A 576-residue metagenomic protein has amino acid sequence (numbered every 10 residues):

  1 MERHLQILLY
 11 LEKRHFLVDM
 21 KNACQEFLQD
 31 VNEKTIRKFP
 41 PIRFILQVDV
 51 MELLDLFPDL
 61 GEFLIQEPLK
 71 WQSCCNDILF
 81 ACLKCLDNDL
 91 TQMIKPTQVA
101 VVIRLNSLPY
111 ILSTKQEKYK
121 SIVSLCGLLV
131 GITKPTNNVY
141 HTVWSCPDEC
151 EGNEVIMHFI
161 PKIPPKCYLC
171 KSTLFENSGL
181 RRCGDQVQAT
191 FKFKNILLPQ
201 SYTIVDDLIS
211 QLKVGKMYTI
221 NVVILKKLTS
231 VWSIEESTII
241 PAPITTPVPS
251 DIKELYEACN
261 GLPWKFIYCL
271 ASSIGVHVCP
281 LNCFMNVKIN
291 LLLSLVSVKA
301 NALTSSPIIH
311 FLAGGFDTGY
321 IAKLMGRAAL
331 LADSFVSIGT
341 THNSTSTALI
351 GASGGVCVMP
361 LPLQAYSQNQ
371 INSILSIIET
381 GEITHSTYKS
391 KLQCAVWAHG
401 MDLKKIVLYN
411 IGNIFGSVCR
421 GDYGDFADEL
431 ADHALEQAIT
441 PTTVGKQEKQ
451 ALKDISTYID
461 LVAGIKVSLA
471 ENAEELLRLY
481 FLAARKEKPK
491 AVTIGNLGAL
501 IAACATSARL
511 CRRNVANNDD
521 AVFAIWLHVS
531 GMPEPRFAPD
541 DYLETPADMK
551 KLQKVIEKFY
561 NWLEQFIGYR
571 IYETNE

Functional and structural regions predicted by a protein language model:
M1-P41, H310, A322, N343 (+6 more regions): Long, intrinsically disordered, Lys/Arg- and Ser/Thr/Pro-rich regulatory tracts of eukaryotic nuclear proteins
M1-Y202, D206-K216, K226-V231, V278: Long, low-complexity, serine/threonine- and charged-residue-rich intrinsically disordered N-terminal tails that act as
I103-R104, K120-L128, T133-P135, W144-E149 (+5 more regions): Conserved ASCE/P-loop NTPase catalytic core
Q116-K118, W264, P280-M285, E448 (+4 more regions): Conserved phosphate/pyrophosphate-binding and hydrolysis machinery centered on Walker-type P-loop NTPases, extending
V143-S145, N221-A258: OB-fold/S1-family single-stranded nucleic acid-binding modules
K288-L295, L477-Y480, N496-C511, H528: AAA+ P-loop ATPase catalytic core
L477, K486-N496, R509-E576: C-terminal engagement/docking regions of AAA+ P-loop ATPases
A483: Short, surface-exposed polybasic-aromatic patches that bind anionic ligands, especially phosphate groups
